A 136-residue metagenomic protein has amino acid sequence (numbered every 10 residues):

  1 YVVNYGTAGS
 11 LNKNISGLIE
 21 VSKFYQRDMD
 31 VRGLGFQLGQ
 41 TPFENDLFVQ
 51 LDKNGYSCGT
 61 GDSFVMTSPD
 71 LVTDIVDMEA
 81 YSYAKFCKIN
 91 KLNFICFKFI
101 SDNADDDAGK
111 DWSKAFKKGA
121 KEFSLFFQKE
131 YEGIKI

Functional and structural regions predicted by a protein language model:
Y1-I136: Glycine-rich phosphate- or other oxyanion-binding loops that anchor nucleotides, phosphorylated ligands
